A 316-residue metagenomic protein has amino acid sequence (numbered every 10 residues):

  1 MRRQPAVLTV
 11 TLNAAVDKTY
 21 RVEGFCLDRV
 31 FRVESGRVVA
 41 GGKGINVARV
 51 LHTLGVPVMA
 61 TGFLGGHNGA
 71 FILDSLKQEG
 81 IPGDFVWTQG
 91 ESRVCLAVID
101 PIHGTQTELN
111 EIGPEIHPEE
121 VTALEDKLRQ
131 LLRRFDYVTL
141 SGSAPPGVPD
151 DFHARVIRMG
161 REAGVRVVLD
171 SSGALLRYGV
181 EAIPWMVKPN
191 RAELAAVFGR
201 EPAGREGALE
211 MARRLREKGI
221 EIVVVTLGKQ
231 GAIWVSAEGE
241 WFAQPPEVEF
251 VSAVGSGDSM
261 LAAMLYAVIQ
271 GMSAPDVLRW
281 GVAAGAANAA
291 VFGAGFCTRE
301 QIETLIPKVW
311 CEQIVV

Functional and structural regions predicted by a protein language model:
M1-T61, G69-F71, V315-V316: Glycine-rich phosphate/adenosyl-contacting loop at the front of the ribokinase-like
V7, P57-V58, G83, V167 (+2 more regions): Hydrophobic anchor at the start of a short beta-strand that flanks the dinucleotide cofactor-binding loop
V22, I99, I233-A237: Short beta-strand-to-turn element immediately C-terminal to the catalytic PLP-Schiff-base lysine in fold type I
C26-S35, E108, G239-E249: Glycine/charged-rich beta-loop-alpha catalytic/anionic-binding loops adjacent to active sites
R29, T53-F135, T304-V316: Conserved N-terminal subdomain of the carbohydrate kinase-like
H52, A154-R161, R213-R216: Surface-exposed amphipathic alpha-helices with a cationic face
A123, Y137-G207: Conserved beta-alpha-beta core of the PfkB/ribokinase-like small-molecule kinase fold
E162, R177, R205-V316: Conserved phosphate-binding/catalytic region of the ribokinase-like
